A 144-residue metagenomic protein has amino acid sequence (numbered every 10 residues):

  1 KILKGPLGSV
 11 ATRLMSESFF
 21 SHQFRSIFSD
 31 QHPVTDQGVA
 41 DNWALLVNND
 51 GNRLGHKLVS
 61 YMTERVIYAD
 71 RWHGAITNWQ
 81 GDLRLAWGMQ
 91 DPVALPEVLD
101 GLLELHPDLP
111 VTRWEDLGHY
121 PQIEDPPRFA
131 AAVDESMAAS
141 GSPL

Functional and structural regions predicted by a protein language model:
K1-H106, P110-R113, D134, A139-G141: Flexible "cap/lid" subdomain of the alpha/beta-hydrolase fold that forms the substrate-access gate
W114-A130: Catalytic histidine-centered segment of alpha/beta-hydrolase-like enzymes
L144: A conserved nucleotide-sugar
